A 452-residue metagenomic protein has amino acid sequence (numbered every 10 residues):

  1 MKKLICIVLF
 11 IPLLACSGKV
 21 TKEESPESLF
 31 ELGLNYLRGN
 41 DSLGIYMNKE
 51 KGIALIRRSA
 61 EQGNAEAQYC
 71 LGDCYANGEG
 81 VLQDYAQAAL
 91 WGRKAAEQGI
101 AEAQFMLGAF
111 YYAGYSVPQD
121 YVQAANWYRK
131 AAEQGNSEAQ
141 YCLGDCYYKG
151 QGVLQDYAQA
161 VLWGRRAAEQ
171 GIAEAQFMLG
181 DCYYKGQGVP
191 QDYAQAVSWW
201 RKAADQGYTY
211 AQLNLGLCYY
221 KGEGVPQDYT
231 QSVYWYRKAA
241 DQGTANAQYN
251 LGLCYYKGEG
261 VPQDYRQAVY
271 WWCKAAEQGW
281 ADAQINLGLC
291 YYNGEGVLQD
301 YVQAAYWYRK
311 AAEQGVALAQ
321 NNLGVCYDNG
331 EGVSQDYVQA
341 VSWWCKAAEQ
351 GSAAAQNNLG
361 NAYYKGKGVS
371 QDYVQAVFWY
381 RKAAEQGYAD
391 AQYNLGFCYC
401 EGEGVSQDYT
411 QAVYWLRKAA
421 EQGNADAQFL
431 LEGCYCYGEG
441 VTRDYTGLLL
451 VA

Functional and structural regions predicted by a protein language model:
M1-L4: Positively charged n-region of N-terminal signal peptides that target proteins for export
L14-A15: C-terminal motif of bacterial Sec signal peptides marking the signal peptidase cleavage site
E24-S25, L29, Y36-G44, E61-N64 (+35 more regions): Short helix-capping/linker turns of helical repeat alpha-solenoids
L29-L32, L71, L82, L107 (+27 more regions): Intrinsically disordered, low-complexity proline-rich tandem-repeat tracts
L29-N40, Y46, C70-N77, M106-A113 (+9 more regions): Hydrophobic face of amphipathic alpha-helices that form TPR/SEL1-like repeat modules and related alpha-solenoid
